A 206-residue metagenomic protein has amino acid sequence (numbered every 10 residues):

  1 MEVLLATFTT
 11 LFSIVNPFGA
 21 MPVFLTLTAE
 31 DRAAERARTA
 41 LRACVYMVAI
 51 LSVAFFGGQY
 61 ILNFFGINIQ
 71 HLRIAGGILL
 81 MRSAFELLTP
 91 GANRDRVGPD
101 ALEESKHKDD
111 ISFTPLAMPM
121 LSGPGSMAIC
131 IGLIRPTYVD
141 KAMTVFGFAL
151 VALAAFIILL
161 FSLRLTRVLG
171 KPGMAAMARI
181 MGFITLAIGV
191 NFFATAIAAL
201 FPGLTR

Functional and structural regions predicted by a protein language model:
M1-I14, P90-G91, V97-A117: Small-residue-enriched transmembrane helix starts and helix-helix packing motifs in multi-pass inner-membrane proteins
V3-A20, I69-L79, M143-A155: Structural signature of hydrophobic alpha-helical transmembrane segments
V3-V53: Juxtamembrane transmembrane-helix termini in multi-pass membrane transport proteins
T9-F12, M21-T28, T114-P119, S126-P136: Generic transmembrane alpha-helix signature in multi-pass membrane proteins, especially transporters/channels
T26-A37, S105-K108, I134-D140, K171-M174: Juxtamembrane helix-boundary/capping and inter-helix hinge elements in multi-pass membrane proteins
R32-A33, V53-G76, A155-L200: Transmembrane-helix boundary and interhelical-loop signature of multi-pass inner-membrane proteins
A37-G91: Membrane helix-loop-helix hairpins that form the core translocation module of multi-pass transporters
L79-A101, G189-A199: Transmembrane helix exit motif
